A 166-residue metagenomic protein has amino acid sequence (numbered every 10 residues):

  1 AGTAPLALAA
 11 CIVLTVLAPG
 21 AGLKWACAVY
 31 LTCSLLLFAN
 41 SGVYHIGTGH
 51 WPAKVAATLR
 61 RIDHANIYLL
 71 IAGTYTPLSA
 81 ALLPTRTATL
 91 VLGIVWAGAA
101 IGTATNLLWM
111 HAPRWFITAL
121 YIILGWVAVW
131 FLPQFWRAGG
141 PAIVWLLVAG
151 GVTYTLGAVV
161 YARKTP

Functional and structural regions predicted by a protein language model:
A1-P166: Multi-pass alpha-helical transmembrane bundles in non-GPCR membrane proteins that perform intramembrane catalysis
